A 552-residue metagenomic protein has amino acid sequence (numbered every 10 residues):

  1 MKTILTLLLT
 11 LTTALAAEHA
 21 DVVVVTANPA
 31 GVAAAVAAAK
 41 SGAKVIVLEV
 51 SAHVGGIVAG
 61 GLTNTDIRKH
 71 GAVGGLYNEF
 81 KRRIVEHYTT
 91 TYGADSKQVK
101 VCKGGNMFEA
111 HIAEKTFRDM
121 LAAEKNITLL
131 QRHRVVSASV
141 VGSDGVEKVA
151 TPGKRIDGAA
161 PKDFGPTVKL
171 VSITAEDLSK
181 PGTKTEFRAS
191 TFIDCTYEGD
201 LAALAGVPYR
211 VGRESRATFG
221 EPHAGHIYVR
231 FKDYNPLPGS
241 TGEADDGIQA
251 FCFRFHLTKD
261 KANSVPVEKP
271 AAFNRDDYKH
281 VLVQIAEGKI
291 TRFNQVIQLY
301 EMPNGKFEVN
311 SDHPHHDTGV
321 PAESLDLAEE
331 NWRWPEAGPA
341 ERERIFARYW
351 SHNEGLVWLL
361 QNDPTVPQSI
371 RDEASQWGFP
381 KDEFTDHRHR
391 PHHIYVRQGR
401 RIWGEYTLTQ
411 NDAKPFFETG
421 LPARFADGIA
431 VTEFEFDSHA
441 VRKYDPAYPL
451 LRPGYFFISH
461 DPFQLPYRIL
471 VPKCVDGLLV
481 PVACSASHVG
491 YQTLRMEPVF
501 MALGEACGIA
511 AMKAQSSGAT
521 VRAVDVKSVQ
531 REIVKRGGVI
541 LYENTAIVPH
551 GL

Functional and structural regions predicted by a protein language model:
T3-T13: Sec-dependent N-terminal signal peptides
E18-N28: Beta1/beta-strand and adjacent pyrophosphate-binding region of the FAD-binding site in flavoprotein oxidoreductases
V23, D66-H70, V101-M107, R188 (+2 more regions): Second-shell loop/turn segments in exported
N28, S51, N106-A110, E114 (+2 more regions): Solvent-exposed, acidic/flexible segments
G31: N-terminal Rossmann-fold NAD(P) dinucleotide-binding loop
A38: Aromatic pocket-lining residues of Rossmann-like dinucleotide-binding sites
A43-K44, E49-S137, V141-K162, R210 (+2 more regions): Conserved N-terminal/central alpha/beta ligand/cofactor-binding core
A159-S172, E176-T191, C195-L552: Flavin (FAD/FMN)-binding glycine-rich loop and adjacent Rossmann-like elements that form
